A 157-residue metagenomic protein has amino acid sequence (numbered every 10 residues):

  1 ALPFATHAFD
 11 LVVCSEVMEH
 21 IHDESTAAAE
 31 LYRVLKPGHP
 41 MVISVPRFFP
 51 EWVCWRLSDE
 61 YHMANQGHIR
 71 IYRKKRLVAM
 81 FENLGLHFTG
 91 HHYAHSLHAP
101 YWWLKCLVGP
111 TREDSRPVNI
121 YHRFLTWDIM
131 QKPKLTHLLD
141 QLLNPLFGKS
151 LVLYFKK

Functional and structural regions predicted by a protein language model:
A1-C54, K74-F81, L153-K157: Conserved SAM-binding loop
V13-E16, Q66-G67, T89: Generic anion/oxyanion-binding catalytic loop in active/binding sites
I21, I71-Y72, L146-G148: A short, basic/aromatic alpha-helical/loop segment that forms part of the nucleotidyl-sugar donor-binding site
R33, G90, L143-P145: Generic marker of residues within folded, mature protein domains
H39-P40, A64, L146-G148: A generic fold-level signal
R56, H95-K157: A C-terminal cap/extension of S-adenosyl-L-methionine-dependent methyltransferases that defines the acceptor-substrate
D59-R76, Y93-H95: Acceptor-substrate binding/catalytic loop of class I
L86-S96: Conserved S-adenosyl-L-methionine
